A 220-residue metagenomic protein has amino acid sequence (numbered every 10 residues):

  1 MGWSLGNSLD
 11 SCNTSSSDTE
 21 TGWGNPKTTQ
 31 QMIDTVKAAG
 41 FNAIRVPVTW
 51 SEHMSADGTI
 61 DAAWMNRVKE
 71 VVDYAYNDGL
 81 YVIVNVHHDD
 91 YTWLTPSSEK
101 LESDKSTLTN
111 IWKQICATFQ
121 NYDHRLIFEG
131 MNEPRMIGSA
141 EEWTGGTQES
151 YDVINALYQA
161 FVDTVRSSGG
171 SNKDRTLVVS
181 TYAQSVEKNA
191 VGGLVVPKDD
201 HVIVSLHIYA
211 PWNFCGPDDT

Functional and structural regions predicted by a protein language model:
M1-L5, I44-V46, V82-V86, L126-F128 (+2 more regions): Hydrophobic faces of well-ordered beta-strands that scaffold small-molecule active sites in alpha/beta enzyme cores
L5-T28, A56-I60, E99-K100, N213-T220: Acidic/histidine-rich helix-loop elements that form or flank divalent-metal/phosphate-binding sites at the catalytic
N7-S11, A43, T49-M54, H88-T92 (+3 more regions): Solvent-exposed loop/turn segments at secondary-structure junctions within structured extracellular/periplasmic domains
S15-S16, D57, H88, T95 (+3 more regions): A generic "cationic amphipathic patch" detector
W23-A43, M54, G58-H88, T92-G130 (+1 more regions): An active-site-proximal structural segment forming one wall of the substrate-binding cleft that immediately precedes
K105-T220: Active-site region of glycoside hydrolase catalytic domains
